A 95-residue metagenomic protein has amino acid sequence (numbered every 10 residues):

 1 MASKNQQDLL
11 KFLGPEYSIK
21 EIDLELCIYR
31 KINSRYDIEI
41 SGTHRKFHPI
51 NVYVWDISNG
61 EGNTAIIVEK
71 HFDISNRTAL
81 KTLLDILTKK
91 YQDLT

Functional and structural regions predicted by a protein language model:
M1-R35, D56-T78, D93-L94: Negatively charged, low-complexity tracts enriched in Asp/Glu with abundant Ser/Thr
D37-W55: Short, conserved beta-strand/beta-arch hydrophobic-aromatic motifs that form part of recognition grooves or interface
V52-V54, I86, L94: General "foldedness" signal
K90: Short, basic/hydrophobic alpha-helical segments
